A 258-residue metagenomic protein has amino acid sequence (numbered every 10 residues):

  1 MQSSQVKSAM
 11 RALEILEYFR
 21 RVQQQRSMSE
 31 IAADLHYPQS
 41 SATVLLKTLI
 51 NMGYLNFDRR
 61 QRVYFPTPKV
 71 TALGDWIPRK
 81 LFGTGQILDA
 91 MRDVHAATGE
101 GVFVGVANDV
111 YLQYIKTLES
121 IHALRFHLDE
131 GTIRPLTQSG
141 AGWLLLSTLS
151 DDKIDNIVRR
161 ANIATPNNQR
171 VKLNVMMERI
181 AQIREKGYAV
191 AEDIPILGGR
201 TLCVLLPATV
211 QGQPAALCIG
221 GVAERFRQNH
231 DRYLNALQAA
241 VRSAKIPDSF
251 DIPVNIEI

Functional and structural regions predicted by a protein language model:
M1-K80, R242, I246-P247: N-terminal helix-turn-helix
D34, L45, Q86-A97, F103 (+3 more regions): Amphipathic alpha-helical regulatory segments at dimerization interfaces that relay allosteric signals between sensory
L55-F57, V104-G105, L206: A structural signal for short hydrophobic beta-strand segments in well-ordered beta-sheet cores
Q61, F65-R160: Amphipathic alpha-helical effector-binding/dimerization core of metabolite-sensing transcriptional regulators
S147, A240-D251: Signal-transmission/dimerization alpha-helices at domain junctions
Q169-S243: Extended hydrophobic
F250-I258: Short, highly charged C-terminal tails/helix-capping segments
